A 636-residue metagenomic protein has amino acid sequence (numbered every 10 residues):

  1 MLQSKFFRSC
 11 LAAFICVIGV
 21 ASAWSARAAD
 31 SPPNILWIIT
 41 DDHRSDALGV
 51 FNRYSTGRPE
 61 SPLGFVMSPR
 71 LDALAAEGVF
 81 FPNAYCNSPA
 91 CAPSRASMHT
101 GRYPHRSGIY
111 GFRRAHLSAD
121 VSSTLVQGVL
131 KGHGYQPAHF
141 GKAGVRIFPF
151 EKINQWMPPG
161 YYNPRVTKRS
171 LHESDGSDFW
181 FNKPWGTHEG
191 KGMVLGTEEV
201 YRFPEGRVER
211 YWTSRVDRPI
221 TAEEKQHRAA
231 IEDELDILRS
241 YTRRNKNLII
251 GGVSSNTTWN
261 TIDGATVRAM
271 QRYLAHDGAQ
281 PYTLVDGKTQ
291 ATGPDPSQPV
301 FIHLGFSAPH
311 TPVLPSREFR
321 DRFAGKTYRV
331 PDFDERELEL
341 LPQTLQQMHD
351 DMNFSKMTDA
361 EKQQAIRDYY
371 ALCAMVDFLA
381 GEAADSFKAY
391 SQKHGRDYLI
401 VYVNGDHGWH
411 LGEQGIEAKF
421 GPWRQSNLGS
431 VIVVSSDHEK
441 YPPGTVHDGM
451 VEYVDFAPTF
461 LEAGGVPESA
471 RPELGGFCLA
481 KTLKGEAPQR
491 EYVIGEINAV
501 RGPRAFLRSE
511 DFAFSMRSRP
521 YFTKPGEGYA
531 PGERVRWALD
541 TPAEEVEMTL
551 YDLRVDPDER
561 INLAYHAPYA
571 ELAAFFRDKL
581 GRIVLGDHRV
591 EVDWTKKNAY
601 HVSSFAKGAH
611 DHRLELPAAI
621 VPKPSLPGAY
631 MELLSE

Functional and structural regions predicted by a protein language model:
A26-P33, T40, S45, F80 (+5 more regions): Long, internal low-complexity/basic segments
W37-T40, R44-L125, V129-Y135, H139: Active-site segment of extracytoplasmic enzymes that catalyze sulfate/phosphate-ester chemistry
R53, P312-P315, R322, D385-T445 (+2 more regions): Histidine-centered active-site microenvironments of extracellular/periplasmic hydrolases and transferases
A96-N256: Catalytic-site neighborhoods of secreted/periplasmic enzymes that process anionic sulfate/phosphate groups
H99, D385, A418-E473, F477-P488: Substrate-binding rim/cap in mid-to-C-terminal beta-strand-loop elements of soluble/periplasmic
I249, K288-R336, D350-Q364, H410-E413: Active-site His/acidic residue clusters
T257-K288, S355-V401: A long, amphipathic alpha-helix that forms part of the scaffold/cap immediately adjacent to metal-dependent active
H407-E413, V454-A457, E462-T549, L553 (+3 more regions): C-terminal cap/loop subdomain of S1 sulfatases and analogous C-terminal strand-loop tails that border
